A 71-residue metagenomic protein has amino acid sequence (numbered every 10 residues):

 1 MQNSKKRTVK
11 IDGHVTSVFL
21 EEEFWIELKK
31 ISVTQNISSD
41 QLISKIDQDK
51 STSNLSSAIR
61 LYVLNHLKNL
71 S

Functional and structural regions predicted by a protein language model:
M1-F19: Short Lys/Arg-rich basic patches
K10-I11, V33, L64: General helical structural elements
F19, E23-N54, A58: Amphipathic, hydrophobic secondary-structure cores in small proteins
S51-S71: C-terminal structural segments of small proteins and small subunits
